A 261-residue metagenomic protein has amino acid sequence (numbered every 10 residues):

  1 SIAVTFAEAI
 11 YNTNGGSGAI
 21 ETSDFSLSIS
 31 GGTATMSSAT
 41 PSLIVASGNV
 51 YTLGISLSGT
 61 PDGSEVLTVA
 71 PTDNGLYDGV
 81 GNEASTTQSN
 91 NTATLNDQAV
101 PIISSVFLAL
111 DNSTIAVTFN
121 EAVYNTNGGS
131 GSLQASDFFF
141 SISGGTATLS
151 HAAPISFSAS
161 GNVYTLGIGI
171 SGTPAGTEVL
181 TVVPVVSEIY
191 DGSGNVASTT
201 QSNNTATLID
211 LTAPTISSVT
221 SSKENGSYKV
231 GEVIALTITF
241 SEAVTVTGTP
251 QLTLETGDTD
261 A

Functional and structural regions predicted by a protein language model:
S1-A261: Non-catalytic beta-sheet/beta-sandwich ligand-binding modules that flank or precede catalytic cores
